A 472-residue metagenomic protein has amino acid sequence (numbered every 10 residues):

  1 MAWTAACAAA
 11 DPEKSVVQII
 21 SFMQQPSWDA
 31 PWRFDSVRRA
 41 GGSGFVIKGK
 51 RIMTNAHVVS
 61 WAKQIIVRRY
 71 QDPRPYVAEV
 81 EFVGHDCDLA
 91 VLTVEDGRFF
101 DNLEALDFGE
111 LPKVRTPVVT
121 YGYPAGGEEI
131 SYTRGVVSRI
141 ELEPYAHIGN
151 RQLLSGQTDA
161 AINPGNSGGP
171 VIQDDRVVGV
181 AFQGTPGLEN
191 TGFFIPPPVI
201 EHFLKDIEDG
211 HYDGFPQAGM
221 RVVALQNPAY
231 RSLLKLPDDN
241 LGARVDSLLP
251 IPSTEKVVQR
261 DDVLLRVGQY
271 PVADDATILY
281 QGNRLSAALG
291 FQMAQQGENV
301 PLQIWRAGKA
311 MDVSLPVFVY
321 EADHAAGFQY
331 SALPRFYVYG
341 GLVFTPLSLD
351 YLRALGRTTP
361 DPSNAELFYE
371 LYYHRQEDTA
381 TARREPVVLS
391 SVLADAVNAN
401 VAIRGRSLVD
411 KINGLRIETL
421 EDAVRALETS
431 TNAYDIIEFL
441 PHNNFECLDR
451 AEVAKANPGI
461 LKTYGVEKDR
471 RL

Functional and structural regions predicted by a protein language model:
T4-A10: Boundary at the C-terminal end of the N-terminal hydrophobic targeting segment
K14, F22, K48, A56 (+5 more regions): C-terminal recognition in membrane/secretory proteostasis and scaffolding
S15-F22, S27-F34, E95-A105, S131-E189 (+3 more regions): Active-site region of chymotrypsin-like
S15-Q18, R51-N55, L111-P124, T158-G187 (+4 more regions): Active-site-proximal beta-strands of protease catalytic cores
P26-G49, N55, R74-V77, L103 (+5 more regions): A conserved glycine-rich beta-strand in the N-terminal activation segment of trypsin-fold
V37-A40, R69-Y76, G127-R134, D213-F215 (+1 more regions): Short coil-to-beta-strand transition motifs
S43, G49, W61, F108 (+5 more regions): Short, flexible surface segments
K48-I130, P164, A310-S314, A322: Conserved active-site neighborhood of the chymotrypsin/trypsin-like protease fold
